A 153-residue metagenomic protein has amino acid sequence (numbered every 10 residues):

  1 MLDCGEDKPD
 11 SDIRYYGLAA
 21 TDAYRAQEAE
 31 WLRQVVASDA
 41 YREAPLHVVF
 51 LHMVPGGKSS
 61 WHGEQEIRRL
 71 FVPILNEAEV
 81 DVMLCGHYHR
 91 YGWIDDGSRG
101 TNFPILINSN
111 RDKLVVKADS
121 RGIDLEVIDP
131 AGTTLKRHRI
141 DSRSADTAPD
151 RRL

Functional and structural regions predicted by a protein language model:
M1-D7, V48-F50, P104-S109: Active-site-proximal beta-strand elements of phosphoester/diester hydrolases
L2, L75, D146: C-terminal catalytic histidine-bearing segment of alpha/beta-hydrolase fold enzymes
K8, G56-G57, L114, T134: Flexible, glycine-rich phosphate/dinucleotide-binding loops and adjacent beta-alpha linkers at cofactor/substrate
P9-S98: His/acidic metal-ligating clusters that form di-metal
Y91-L153: Binuclear metal-dependent phosphoesterase catalytic core
